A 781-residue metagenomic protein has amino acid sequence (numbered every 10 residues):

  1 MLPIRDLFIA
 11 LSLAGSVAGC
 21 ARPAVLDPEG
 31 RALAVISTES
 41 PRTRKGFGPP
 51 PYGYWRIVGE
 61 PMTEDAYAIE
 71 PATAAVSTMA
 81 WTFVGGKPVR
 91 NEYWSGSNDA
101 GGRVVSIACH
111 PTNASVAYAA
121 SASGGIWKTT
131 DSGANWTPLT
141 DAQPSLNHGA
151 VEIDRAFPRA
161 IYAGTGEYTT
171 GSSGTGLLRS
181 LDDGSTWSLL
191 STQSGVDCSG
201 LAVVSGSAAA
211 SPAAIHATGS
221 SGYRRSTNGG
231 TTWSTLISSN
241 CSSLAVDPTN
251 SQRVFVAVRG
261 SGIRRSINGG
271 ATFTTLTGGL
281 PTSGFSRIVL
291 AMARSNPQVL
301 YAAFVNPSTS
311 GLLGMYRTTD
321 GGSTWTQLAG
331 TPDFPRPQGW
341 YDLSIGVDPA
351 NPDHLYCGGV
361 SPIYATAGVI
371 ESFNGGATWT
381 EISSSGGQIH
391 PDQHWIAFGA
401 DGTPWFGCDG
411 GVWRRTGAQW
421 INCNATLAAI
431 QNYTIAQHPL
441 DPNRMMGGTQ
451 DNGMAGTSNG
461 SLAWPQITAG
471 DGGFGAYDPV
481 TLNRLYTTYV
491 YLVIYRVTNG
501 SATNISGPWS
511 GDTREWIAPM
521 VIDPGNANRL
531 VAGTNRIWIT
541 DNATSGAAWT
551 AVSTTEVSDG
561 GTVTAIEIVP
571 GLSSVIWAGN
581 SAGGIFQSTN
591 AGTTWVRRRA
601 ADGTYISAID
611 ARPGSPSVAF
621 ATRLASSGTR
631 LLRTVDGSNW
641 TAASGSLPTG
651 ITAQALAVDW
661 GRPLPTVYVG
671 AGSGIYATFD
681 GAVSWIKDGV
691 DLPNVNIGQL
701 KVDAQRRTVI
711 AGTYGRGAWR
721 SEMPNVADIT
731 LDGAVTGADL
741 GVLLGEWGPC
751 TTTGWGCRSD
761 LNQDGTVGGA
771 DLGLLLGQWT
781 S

Functional and structural regions predicted by a protein language model:
M1-F8: Bacterial N-terminal signal peptides that target proteins for export
F8-S16: Bacterial N-terminal signal peptides
A10, P724-S781: Cellulosome-associated attachment modules in secreted, modular CAZymes
P23-P724: Beta-propeller blade termini and top-face loops
